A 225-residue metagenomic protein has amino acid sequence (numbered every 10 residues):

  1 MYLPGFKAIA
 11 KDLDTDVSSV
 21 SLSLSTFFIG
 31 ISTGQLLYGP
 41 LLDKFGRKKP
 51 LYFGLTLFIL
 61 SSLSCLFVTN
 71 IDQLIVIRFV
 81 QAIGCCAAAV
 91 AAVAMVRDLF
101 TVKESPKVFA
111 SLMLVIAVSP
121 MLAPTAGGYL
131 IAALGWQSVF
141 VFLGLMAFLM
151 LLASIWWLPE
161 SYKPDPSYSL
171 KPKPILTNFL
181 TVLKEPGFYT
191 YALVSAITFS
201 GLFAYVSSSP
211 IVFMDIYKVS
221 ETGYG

Functional and structural regions predicted by a protein language model:
M1-V17, Y38, Y205-P210: Extracytoplasmic
I9-A10, L41-L42, A126-L134, M214: Interfacial helix-cap and linker-helix signal at transmembrane-aqueous boundaries of multi-pass secondary transporters
S25-Y38, V93: Central cavity-lining transmembrane alpha-helices of secondary-active solute carriers, predominantly the Major
T33-D72: Conserved MFS/SLC helix-loop-helix module at the cytosolic interface between two early adjacent transmembrane helices
S61-L66, Q81, R97, S154: MFS-fold secondary transporters
T69, Q73, S111-W156: Helix-loop-helix hairpin linking two adjacent transmembrane segments in secondary transporters
I77-V118: Cytoplasmic helix-loop-helix junction between adjacent transmembrane helices in 12-TM secondary transporters
S161-Y191: Juxtamembrane intracellular "pre-TM" segments in multi-pass secondary transporters
